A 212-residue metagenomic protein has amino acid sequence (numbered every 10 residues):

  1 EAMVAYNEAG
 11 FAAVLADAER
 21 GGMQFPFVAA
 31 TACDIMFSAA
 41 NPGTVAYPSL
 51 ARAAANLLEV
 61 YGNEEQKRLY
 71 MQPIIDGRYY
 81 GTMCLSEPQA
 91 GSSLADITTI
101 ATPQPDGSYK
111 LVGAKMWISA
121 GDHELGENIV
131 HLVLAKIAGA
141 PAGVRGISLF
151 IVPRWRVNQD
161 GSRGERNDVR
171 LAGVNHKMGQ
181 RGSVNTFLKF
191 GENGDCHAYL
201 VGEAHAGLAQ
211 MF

Functional and structural regions predicted by a protein language model:
E1-V4, F11-A16, T82-D106, K110-H123: Flexible, glycine/threonine-enriched loop-and-boundary segments that flank and lead into catalytic domains of large
A2-F11, A30, S108-L111, C196-F212: Active-site-adjacent bridging/hinge elements
A2-R68, Q72, D76-G77, A120 (+1 more regions): Internal helix-loop-helix
F25-A29, N56-G62, S92-I97, G121-E124 (+5 more regions): Short acidic, glycine/serine/threonine-rich loops at helix termini
Q89-S92, D122-E124, P141, K177-V184: Short Gly/Pro-enriched turn/cap motifs at secondary-structure boundaries
I97-T102, L134, L188, E192: Short beta-strand elements
S108-S162, R166: A short core secondary-structure module
W117, R156-A172, K177, V184-F212: A glycine-rich, basic-preceded beta-loop-alpha segment at the flavin cofactor/substrate interface of flavin-utilizing
